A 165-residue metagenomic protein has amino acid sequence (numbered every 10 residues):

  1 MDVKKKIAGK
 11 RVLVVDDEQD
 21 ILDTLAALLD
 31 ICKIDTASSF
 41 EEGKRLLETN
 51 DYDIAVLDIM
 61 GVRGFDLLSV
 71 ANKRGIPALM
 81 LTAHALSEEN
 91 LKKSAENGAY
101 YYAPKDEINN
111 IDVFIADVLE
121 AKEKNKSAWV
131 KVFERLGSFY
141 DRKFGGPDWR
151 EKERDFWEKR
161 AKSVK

Functional and structural regions predicted by a protein language model:
V14-D17: Acidic di-acidic motifs
Q19, T36-I54: Acidic, metal-coordinating helix/loop segments flanking the phosphotransfer/catalytic sites of two-component signaling
Q19-T36: Two-component/phosphorelay signaling modules centered on CheY-like receiver
T24-L29, L46, V70, K93: Alpha-helical interaction/dimerization surfaces of two-component signaling modules
C32, N50, N97: Active-site charged/polar residues at nucleotide-handling catalytic sites that mediate phosphoryl, nucleotidyl
V56, M60, L68-A71, G75-E88: A short, hydrophobic beta-strand element within the central beta-sheet of small alpha/beta folds
D66, K73, A85-A116: Alpha4 helix (beta4-alpha4-beta5 surface) of REC/receiver domains from two-component response regulators
E120-K165: C-terminal output/effector regions of signal-responsive regulators
